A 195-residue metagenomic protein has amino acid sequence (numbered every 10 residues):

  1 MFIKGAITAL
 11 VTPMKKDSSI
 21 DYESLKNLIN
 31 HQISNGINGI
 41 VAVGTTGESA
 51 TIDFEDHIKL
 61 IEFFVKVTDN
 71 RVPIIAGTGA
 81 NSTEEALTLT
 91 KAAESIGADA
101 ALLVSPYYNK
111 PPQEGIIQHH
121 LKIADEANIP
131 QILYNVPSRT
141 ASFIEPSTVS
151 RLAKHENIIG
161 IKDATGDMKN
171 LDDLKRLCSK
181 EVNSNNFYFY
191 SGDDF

Functional and structural regions predicted by a protein language model:
M1-T8, T12-F143: Active-site beta->alpha loop and helix N-cap motifs at the rims of alpha/beta catalytic domains
D125-E126, R139-F195: Catalytic alpha/beta core domains of metabolic enzymes, predominantly
